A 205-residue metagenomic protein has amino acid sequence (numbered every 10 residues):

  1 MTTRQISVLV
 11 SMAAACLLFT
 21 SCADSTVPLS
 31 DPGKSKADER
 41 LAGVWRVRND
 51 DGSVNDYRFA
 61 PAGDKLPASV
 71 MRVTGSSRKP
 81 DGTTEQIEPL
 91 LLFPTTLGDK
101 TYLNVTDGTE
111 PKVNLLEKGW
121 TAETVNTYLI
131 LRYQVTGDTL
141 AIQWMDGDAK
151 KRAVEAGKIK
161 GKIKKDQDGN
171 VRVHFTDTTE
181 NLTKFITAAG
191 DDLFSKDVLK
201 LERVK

Functional and structural regions predicted by a protein language model:
M1-V10: Bacterial N-terminal signal peptides that target proteins for export
L18-S21: C-terminal motif of bacterial Sec signal peptides marking the signal peptidase cleavage site
A23-R40, R48-N55, A60-K205: Calycin-type beta-barrel ligand-binding domains and close structural analogs
